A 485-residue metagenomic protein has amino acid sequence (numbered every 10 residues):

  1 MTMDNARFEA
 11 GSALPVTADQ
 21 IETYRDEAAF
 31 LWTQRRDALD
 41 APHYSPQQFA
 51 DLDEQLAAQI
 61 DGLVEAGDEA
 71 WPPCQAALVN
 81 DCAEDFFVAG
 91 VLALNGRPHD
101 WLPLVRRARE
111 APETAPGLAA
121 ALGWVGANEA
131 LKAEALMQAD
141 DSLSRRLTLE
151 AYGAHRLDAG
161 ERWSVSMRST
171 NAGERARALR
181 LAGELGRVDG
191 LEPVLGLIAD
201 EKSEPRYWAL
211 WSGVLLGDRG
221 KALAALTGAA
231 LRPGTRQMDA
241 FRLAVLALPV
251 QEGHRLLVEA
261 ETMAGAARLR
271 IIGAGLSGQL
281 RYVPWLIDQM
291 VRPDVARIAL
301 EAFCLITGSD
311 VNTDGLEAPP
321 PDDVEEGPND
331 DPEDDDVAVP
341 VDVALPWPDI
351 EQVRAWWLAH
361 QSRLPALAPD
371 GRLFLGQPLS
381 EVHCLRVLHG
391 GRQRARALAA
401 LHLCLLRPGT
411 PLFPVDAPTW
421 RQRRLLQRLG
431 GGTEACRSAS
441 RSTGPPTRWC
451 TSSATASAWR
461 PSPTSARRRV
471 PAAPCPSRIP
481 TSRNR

Functional and structural regions predicted by a protein language model:
T2-Q20, E174-R175, R180-E192, G196-A230: Long, acidic/serine-threonine-rich intrinsically disordered regions with weak helical/coil propensity that act as
T2-T114, A121-L131, D141-S144, G153-A159 (+7 more regions): N-terminal alpha-helical scaffold/docking segments in eukaryotic complex subunits
G67-A77, R97-R109, A127-A139, R156-R168 (+8 more regions): Amphipathic alpha-helical scaffolding segments comprising HEAT/armadillo-like alpha-solenoid repeats
F86, A115, R145, R175 (+6 more regions): Residue-level detector of extended alpha-helical repeat arrays and alpha-solenoid scaffolds
G90, L118-A119, T148-L149, A178-L179 (+7 more regions): Hydrophobic core positions within HEAT/HEAT-like alpha-solenoid repeats
E113-A120, R206, T235-A240, D294-A302 (+1 more regions): Boundary/linker segments of alpha-helical solenoid repeat arrays
L280-V341: Active-site/pore-lining binding-face segments in mid-to-C-terminal subdomains
P445-C450, A454-A466, V470-A473, P480: Short amphipathic, helix-prone segments within low-complexity/disordered or flexible regions
